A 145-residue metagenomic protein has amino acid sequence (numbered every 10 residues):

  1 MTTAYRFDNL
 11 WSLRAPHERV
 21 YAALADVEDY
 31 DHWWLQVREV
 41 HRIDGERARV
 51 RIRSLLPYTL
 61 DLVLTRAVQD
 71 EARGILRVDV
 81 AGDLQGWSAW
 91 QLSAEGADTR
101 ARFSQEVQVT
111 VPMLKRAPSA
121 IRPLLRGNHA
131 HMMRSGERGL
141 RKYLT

Functional and structural regions predicted by a protein language model:
M1-G45: Hydrophobic ligand-binding cavity/cleft-lining segments
N9, V37, L62-V68, W87-A94 (+1 more regions): Hydrophobic/aromatic beta-strand elements that line small-molecule binding cavities or substrate pockets in beta-rich
A15-H17, D70, E95-A97: Short loop segments at secondary-structure junctions
D31-H32, H41-W87, R100, S135-T145: Glycine-rich portal/gate segments that line the openings of hydrophobic small-molecule binding cavities
V80-S135: Beta-strand/loop substructures that line and gate deep hydrophobic ligand-binding cavities in soluble
